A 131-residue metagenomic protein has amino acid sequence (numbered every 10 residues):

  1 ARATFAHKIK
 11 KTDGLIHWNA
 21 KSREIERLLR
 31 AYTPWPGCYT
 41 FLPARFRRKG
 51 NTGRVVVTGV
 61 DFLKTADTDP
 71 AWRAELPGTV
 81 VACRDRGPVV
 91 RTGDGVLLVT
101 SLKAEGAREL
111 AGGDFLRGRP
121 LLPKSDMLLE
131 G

Functional and structural regions predicted by a protein language model:
A1-I16: Flexible, acidic loop-helix segments that line cofactor/substrate-binding pockets
D13, W18-G131: An anion-binding loop in the catalytic cleft
